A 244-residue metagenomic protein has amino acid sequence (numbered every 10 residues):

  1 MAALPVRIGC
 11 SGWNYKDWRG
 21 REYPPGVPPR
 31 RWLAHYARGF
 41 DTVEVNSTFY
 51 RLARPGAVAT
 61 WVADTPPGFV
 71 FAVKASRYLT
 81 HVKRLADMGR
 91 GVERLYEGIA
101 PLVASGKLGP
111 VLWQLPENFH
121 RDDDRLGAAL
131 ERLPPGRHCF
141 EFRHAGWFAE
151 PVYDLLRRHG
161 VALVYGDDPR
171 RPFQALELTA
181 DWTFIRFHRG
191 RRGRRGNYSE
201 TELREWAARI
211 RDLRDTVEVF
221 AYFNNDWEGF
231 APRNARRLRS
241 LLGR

Functional and structural regions predicted by a protein language model:
M1-R244: Residues lining hydrophobic/aromatic ligand-binding pockets adjacent to catalytic sites
